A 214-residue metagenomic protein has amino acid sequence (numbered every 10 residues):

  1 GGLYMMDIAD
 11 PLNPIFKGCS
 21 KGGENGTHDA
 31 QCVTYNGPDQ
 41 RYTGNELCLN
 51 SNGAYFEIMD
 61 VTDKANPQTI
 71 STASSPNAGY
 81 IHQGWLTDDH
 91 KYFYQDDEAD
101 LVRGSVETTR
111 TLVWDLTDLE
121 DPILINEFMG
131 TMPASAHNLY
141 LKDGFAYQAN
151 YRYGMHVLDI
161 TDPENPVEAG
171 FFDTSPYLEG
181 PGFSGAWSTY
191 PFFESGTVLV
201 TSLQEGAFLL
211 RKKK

Functional and structural regions predicted by a protein language model:
G1-K214: Feature marking well-ordered beta-strand scaffolds used for ligand recognition
